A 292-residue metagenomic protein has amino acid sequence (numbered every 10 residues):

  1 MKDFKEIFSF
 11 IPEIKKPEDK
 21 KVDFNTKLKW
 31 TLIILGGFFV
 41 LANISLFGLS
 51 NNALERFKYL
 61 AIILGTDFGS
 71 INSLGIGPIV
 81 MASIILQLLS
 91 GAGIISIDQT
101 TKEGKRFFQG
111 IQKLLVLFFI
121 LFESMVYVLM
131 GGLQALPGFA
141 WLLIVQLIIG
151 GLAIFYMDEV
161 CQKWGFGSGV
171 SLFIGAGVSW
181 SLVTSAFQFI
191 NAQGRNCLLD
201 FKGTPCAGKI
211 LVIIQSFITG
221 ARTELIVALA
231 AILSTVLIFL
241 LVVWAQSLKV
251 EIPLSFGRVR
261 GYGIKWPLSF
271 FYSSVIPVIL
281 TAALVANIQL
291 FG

Functional and structural regions predicted by a protein language model:
M1-G292: Core subunits and conserved enzymes of cellular information-processing and envelope-translocation systems across
